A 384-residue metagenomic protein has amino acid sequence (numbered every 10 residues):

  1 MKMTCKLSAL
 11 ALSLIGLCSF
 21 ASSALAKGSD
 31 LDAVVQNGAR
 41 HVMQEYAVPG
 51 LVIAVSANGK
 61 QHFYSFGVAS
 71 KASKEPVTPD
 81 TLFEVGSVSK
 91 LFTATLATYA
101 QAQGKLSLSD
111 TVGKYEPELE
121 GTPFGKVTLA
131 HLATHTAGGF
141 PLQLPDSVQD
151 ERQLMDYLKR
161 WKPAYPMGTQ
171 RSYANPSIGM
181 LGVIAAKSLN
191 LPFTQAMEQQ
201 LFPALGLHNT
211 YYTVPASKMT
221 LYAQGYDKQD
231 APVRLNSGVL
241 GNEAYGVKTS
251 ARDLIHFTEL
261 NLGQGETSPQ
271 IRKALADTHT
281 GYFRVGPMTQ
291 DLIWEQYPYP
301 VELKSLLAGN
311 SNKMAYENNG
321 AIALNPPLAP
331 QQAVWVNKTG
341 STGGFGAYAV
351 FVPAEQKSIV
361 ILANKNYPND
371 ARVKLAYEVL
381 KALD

Functional and structural regions predicted by a protein language model:
M3-A24: Gram-negative bacterial Sec-dependent N-terminal signal peptides
G28-F83, S107-D110, K114, G121 (+3 more regions): Short, conserved catalytic-motif segment at the N-terminal edge
L31, V35-G38, L51, H62 (+12 more regions): Stable alpha-helical elements in mature extracytoplasmic
S70, T122-V336, S341: Short, surface-exposed loop or secondary-structure junction motifs that flank catalytic or metal-binding residues
F83-G86, R171-Y173: Catalytic tyrosine of NAD(P)H-dependent dehydrogenase/reductases that use a Tyr as the general acid/base
G286-M288, Y299, N366-D384: Short, gly/Ser/Thr-rich active-site loops of penicillin-recognizing serine hydrolases
K338, G346-F351, E355-K365: Short, well-ordered beta-strand elements
